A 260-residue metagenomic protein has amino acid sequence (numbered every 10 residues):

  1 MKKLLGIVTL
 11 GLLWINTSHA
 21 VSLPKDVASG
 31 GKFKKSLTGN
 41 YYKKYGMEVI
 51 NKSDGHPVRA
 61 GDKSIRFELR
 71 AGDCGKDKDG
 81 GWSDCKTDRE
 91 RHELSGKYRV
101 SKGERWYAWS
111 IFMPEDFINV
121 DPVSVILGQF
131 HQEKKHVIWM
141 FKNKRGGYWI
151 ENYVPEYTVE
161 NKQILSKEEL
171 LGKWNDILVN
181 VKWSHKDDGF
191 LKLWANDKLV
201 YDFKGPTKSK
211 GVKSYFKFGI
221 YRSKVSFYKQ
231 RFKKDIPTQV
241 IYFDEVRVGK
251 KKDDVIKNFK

Functional and structural regions predicted by a protein language model:
M1-K2, I15, D62: Generic cytosolic/nucleocytoplasmic N-terminal low-complexity/intrinsically disordered segments
K2-V8: Sec-dependent signal peptide recognition, specifically the positively charged N-region followed immediately by
L10-S18: Hydrophobic h-region of N-terminal signal peptides that target proteins for export in Gram-negative bacteria
A20-K260: Low-complexity, Ser/Thr/Pro/Gly-rich disordered linker/stalk regions
